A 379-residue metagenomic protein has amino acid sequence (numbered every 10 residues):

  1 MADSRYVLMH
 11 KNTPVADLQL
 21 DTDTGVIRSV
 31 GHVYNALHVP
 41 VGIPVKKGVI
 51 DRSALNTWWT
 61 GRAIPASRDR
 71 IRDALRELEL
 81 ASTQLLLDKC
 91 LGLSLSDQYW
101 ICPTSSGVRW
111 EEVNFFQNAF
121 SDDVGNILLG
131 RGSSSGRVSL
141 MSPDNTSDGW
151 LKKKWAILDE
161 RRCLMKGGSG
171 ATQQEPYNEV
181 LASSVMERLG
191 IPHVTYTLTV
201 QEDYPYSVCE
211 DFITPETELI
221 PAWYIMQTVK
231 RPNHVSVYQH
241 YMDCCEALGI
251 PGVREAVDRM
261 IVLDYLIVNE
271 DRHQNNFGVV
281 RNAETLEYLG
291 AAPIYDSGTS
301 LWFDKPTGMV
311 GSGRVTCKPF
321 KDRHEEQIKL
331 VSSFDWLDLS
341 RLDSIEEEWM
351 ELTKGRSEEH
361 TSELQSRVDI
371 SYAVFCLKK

Functional and structural regions predicted by a protein language model:
M1-V262, L266-V268, V279-S362, S371: Phosphate/dinucleotide-binding and metal-coordinating scaffold of catalytic cores in nucleotide-dependent enzymes
E270-D271, S366: Amphipathic alpha-helical protein-protein interaction surfaces
H273, G278: Canonical protein kinase catalytic loop motif
E363-K379: Positively charged, low-complexity/disordered segments
